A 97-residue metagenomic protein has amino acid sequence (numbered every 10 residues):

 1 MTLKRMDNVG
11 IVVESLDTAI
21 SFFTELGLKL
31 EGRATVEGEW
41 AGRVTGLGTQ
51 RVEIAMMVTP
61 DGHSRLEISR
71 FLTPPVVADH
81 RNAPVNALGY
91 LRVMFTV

Functional and structural regions predicted by a protein language model:
M1-T2: Basic/polar N-terminal segments that are highly enriched at the extreme N-terminus, encompassing both cleavable
R5-E14, E53-L72, D79-V97: Vicinal oxygen chelate
V12-H63: Core segments of cupin and vicinal oxygen chelate
L26-L28, P74-V77: Short hydrophobic/aromatic-rich motifs at helix boundaries and adjacent loops
T35-V36, F71-T73: Histidine- and/or cysteine-centered catalytic micro-motif in compact active-site loops
G38-R43, P75-R81: A short, acidic/glycine-rich surface segment
